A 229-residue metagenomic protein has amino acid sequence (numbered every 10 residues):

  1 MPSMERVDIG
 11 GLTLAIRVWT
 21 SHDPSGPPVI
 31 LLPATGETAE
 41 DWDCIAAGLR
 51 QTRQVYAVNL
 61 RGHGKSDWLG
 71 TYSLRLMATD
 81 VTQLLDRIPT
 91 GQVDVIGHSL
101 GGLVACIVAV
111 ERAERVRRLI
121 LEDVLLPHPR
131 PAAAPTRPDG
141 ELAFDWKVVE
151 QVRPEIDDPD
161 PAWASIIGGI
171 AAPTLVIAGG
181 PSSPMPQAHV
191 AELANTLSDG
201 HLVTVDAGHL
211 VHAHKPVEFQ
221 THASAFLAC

Functional and structural regions predicted by a protein language model:
M1-T13: N-terminal cap/lid segment of alpha/beta-hydrolase-fold proteins
L12-D67: Conserved HGGG/HGGXW glycine-rich cap/lid loop of the alpha/beta-hydrolase fold
L31-A34, S99, G179: Glycine-rich His-Gly loop
K65, L125-A133, P184: A short beta-to-alpha transition loop/helix N-cap that caps and shapes the active-site region
L76-V93: Conserved acidic catalytic loop of the alpha/beta-hydrolase fold
G91-P129: Conserved hydrolase catalytic core segment
R115-V116, L197-G200: Core-facing hydrophobic residues within beta-strands of well-ordered domains
F144-V148, V152-N195, T204-H212, P216 (+1 more regions): Conserved serine/cysteine hydrolase catalytic core
